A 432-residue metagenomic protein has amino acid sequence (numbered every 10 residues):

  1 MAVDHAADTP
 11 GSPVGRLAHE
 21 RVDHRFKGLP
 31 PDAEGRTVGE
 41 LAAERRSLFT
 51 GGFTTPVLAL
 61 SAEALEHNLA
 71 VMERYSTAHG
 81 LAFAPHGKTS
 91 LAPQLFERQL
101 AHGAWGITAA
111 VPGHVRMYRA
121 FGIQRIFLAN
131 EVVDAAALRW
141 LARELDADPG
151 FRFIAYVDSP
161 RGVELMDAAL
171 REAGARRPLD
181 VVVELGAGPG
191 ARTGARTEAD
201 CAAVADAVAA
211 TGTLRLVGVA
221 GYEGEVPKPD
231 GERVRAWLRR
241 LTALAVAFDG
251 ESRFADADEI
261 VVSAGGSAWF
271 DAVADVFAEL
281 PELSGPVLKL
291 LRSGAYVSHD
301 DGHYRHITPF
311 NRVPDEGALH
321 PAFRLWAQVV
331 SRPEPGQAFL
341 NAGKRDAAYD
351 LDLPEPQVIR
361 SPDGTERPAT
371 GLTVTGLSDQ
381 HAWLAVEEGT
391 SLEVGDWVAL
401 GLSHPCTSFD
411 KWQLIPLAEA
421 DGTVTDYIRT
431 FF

Functional and structural regions predicted by a protein language model:
M1-R143, I428-F432: A charged N-terminal "starter" segment
A2-A6, E334-F432: C-terminal accessory subdomain/extension
E63-V71, A203, A236, R240-A243 (+1 more regions): A non-catalytic, amphipathic alpha-helix used as a structural packing/dimerization or gating element in enzyme scaffolds
L65, K88, Y118, V183 (+5 more regions): Conserved, mostly hydrophobic/aromatic
A84-K228: Active-site-proximal beta-alpha core segment in soluble small-molecule metabolic enzymes
R171, G186-N311: Active-site loop/helix belt of alpha/beta enzymes
F270-I359: Active-site loop ensemble at the mouth of alpha/beta enzyme cores that anchors a bound cofactor
